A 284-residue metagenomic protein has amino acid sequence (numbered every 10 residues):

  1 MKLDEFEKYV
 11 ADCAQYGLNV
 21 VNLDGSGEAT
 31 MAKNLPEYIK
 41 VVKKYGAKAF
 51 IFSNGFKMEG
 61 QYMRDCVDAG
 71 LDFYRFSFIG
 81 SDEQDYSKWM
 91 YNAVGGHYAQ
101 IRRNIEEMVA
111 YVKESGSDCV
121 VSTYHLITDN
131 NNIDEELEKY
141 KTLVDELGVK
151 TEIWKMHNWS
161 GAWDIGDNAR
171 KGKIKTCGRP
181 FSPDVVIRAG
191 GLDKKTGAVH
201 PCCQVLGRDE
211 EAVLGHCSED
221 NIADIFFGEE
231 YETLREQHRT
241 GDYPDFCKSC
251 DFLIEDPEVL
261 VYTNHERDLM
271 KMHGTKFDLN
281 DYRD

Functional and structural regions predicted by a protein language model:
M1-E146, K150-W154: Radical SAM/AdoMet-radical enzyme domain recognition
G25, P180-S182, A212, N221: A conserved catalytic-core signature of glycosyltransferases
G27, G80, H157, L206-R208 (+1 more regions): Flexible, active-site-proximal loop/turn residues at the rims of small-molecule/cofactor binding pockets and catalytic
Q84, I127-N132, E152-N168, V205-D209: Flexible glycine/acidic-rich beta-alpha junction loops that bind and position SAM and/or redox cofactors in anaerobic
V144, G148-D164, K276-F277, D281-D284: Short, compositionally biased leader-like segments
D167-D184, R188-A189: Structured beta-strand/loop patches that form or line metal/cofactor-binding pockets in enzymes
G190-L192, T196-A198: Glycine-centered positions within short beta-strands or beta-hairpins
A198-V199, Q204-D284: Flexible mid-to-C-terminal extensions adjoining Fe-S/redox cofactors in radical SAM and related proteins
